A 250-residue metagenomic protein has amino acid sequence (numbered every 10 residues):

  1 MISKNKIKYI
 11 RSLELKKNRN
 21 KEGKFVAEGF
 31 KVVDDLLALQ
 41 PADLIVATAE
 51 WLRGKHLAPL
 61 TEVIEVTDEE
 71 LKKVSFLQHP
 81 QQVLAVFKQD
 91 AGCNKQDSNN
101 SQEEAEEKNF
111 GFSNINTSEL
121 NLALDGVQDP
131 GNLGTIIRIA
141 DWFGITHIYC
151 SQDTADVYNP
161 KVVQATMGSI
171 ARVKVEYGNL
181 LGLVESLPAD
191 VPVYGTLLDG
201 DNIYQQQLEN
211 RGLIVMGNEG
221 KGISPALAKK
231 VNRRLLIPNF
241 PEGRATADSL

Functional and structural regions predicted by a protein language model:
M1-R53, T154-A155: Boundary-proximal intrinsically disordered activation/regulatory segments immediately upstream of a helical core
G29, Q128-I136, A245-L250: Amphipathic alpha-helical repeat scaffolds
E62-Q89: Glycine/small-residue-rich loop that forms an oxyanion/phosphate-binding "nest" at active or ligand-binding sites
V66-T67, D125, S151-Q152, K174 (+1 more regions): Short beta->alpha connector loops at strand-helix junctions that form conserved, small/polar/Pro-enriched
K95, E107-F110, N114-D201: RNA substrate-binding interface of SAM-dependent RNA methyltransferases
I139-F143, V157-S169, P225-L250: Structured adenosyl-cofactor binding patch, chiefly the S-adenosyl-L-methionine
Y194-A245: Active-site/ligand-binding-proximal alpha/beta "capping" segment
